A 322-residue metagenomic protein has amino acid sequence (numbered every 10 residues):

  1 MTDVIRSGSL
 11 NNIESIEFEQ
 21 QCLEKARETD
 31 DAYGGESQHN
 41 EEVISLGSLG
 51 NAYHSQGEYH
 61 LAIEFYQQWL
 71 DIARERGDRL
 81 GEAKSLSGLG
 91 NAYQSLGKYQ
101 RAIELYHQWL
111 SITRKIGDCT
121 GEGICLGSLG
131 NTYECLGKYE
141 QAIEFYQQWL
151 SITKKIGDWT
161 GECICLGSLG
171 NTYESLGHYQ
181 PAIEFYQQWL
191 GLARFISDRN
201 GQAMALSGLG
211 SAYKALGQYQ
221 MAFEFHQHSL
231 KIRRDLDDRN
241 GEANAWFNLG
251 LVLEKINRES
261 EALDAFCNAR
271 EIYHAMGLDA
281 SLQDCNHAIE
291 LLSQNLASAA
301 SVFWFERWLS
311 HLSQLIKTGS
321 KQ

Functional and structural regions predicted by a protein language model:
I5-G8, G34-S55, L80-S95, T120-C135 (+4 more regions): Conserved alpha-helical positions within TPR/SEL1-like repeat arrays
A203-H287: Ankyrin-repeat and related helical/solenoid repeat scaffolds used for protein-protein interactions
G250, A288-H311: Alpha-helical linker/edge segments of TPR/alpha-solenoid repeat scaffolds and analogous pre-/post-domain helices
